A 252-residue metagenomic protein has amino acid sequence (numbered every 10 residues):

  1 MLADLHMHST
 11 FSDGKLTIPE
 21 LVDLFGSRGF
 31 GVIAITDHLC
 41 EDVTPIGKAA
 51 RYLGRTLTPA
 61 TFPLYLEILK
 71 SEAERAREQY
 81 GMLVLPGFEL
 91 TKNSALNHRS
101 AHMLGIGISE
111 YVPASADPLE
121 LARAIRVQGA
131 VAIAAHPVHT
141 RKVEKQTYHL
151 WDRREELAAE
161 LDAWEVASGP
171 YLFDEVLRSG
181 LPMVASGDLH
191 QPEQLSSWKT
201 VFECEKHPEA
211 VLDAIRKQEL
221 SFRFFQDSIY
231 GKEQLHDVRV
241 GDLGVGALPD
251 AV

Functional and structural regions predicted by a protein language model:
M1-P86, L90-T91, A122, D152: An N-terminally biased module of ancient metal coordination in phosphate/nucleic-acid-related enzymes
M1-S9, I18-D23, T44, N93-E110 (+2 more regions): Charged catalytic cores and adjacent phosphate/nucleic-acid-binding surfaces used for phosphate/nucleic-acid chemistry
A34-I35, I133-A134, E165: Conserved beta-strand positions in the central sheet of alpha/beta enzyme cores
Y80, N97-A101, V127-V131: Beta-strand-turn-beta hairpins that frame and shape the catalytic cleft of phosphate-ester-processing enzymes
V84, A132-I133, M183: Hydrophobic beta-strand scaffold residues
G87, A135, S186-G187: Generic beta-sheet signal
V131-V143: Aromatic-lined carbohydrate-recognition surfaces of secreted/lumenal glycan-active proteins
